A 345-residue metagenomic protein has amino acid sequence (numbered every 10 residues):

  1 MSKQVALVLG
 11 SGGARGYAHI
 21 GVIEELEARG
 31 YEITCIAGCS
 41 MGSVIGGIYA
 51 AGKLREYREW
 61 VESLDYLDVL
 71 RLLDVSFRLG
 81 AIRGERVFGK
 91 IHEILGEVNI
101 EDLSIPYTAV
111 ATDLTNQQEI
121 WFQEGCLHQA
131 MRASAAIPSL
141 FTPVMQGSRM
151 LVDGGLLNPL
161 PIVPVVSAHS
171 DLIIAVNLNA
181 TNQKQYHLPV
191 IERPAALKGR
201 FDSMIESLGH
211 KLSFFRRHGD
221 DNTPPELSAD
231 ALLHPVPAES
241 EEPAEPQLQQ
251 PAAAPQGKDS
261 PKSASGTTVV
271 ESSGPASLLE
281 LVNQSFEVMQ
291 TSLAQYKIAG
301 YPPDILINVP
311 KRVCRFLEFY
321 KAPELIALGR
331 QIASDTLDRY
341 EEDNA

Functional and structural regions predicted by a protein language model:
M1-C39, G47-A345: Patatin-like phospholipase
